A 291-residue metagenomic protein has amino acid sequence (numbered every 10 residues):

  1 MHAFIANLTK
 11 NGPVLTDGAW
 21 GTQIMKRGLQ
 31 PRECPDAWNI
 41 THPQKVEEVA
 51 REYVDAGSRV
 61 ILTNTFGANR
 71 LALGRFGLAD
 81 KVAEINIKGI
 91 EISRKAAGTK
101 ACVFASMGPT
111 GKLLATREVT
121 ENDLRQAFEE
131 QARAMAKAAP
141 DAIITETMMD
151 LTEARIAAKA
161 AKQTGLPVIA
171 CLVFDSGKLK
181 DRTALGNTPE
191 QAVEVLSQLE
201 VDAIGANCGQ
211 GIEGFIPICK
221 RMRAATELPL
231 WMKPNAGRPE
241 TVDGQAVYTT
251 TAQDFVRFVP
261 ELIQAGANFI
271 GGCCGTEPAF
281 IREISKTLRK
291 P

Functional and structural regions predicted by a protein language model:
M1-P291: Domain-level signal for soluble alpha/beta catalytic cores
